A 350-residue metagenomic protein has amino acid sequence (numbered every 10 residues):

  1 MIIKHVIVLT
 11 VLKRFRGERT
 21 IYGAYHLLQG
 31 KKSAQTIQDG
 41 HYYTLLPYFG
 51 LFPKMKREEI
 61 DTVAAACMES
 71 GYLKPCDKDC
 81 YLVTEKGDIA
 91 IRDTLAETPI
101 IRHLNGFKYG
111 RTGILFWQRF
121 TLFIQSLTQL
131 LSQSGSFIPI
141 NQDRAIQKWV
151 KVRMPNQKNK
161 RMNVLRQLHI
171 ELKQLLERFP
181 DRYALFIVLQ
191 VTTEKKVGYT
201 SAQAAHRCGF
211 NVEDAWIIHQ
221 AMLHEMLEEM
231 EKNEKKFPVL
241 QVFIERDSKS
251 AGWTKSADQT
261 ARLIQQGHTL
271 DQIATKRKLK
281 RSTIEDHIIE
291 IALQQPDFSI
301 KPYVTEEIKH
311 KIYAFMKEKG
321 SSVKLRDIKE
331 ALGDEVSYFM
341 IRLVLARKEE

Functional and structural regions predicted by a protein language model:
M1-L12, P180-D181, H219, L223-T269 (+2 more regions): C-terminal non-catalytic scaffold/interaction domains in large multidomain proteins
M1-M55, V152, N159-K160: Short, amphipathic alpha-helical interface elements at domain boundaries that mediate macromolecular binding
A24, Q203-H206, I273-T275, I328: Short alpha-helical "recognition helix" segments of helix-turn-helix
P53-E69, N211-Q220, T283-D286, V336-L343: Short amphipathic alpha-helical interaction segments
A65-K78, L227-E231, E349-E350: A short, conserved structural fragment
K74-L115: Accessory beta->alpha helical hairpin/"wing" motif in late/C-terminal subdomains of nucleic-acid enzymes
T98-L176: Exposed, interaction-prone assembly regions rather than primary DNA-binding/catalytic cores
K160-G252: The feature marks a conserved, polyanion-engaging helical scaffold used by nucleic-acid processing enzymes and innate
